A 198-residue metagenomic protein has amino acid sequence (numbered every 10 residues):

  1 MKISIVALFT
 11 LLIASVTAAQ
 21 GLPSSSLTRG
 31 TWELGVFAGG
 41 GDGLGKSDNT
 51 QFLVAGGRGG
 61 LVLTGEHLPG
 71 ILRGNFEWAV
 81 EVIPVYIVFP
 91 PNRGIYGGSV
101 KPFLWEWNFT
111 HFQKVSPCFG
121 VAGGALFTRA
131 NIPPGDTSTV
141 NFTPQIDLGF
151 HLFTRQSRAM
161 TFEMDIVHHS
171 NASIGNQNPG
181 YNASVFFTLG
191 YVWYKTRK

Functional and structural regions predicted by a protein language model:
Q20-T31, T64-F76, F109-P117, T154-M160 (+1 more regions): Short loop/turn motifs that connect adjacent beta-strands in outer-membrane beta-barrel proteins
G30-W32, N49-A55, G94-K101, V115 (+2 more regions): Residues that define the transmembrane beta-barrel architecture of outer-membrane proteins
W32-V36, G74-V82, V115-G123, F142-P144 (+2 more regions): Transmembrane beta-strands of outer-membrane beta-barrel proteins
A38-L44, L61, V82-V88, G123-N131 (+3 more regions): Transmembrane beta-strands of outer-membrane beta-barrel pores
K46-T50, P90-G94, A130-T137, S173-P179: Outer-membrane beta-barrel translocator domains and adjoining extracellular loop/strand segments of Gram-negative
A55-A130: Gram-negative (and chloroplast) outer-membrane scaffold detector with strong preference for beta-barrel transmembrane
G57, K101-W107, I146-L148, M164 (+1 more regions): Membrane-embedded beta-strands of outer-membrane beta-barrel proteins, especially the hydrophobic/small aromatic
G57, Y181-K198: Outer-membrane beta-barrel "beta-signal"
